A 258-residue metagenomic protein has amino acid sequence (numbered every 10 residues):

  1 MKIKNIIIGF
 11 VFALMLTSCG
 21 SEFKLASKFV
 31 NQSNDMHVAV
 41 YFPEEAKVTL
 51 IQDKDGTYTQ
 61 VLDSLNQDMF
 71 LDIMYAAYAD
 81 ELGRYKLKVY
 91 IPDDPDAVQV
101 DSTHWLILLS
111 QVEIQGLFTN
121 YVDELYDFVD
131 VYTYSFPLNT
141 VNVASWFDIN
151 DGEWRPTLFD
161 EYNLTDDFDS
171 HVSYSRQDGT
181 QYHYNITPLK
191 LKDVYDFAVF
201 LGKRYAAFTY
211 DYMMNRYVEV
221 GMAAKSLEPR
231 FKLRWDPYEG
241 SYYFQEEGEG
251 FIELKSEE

Functional and structural regions predicted by a protein language model:
M1-S21: Sec-dependent bacterial lipoprotein signal peptides
C19-Y85, M214-E258: A structural "domain/chain start" motif
A26-K28, D94-A97, V131-Y132: Catalytic micro-motifs at enzyme active sites that drive phosphoryl/nucleotidyl and oxygen chemistry
S33-V38, S102-H104, R176-T180: A general structural motif
H37, K88-Y90, E113, S135: Ser/Thr- (and often Asn-) enriched beta-sheet segments in non-cytosolic proteins
T57-Q67, D148-V220: Short secondary-structure boundary motifs at beta->alpha junctions and helix caps
R84-V100: Short beta-strand->alpha-helix linker/helix-N-cap micro-motif that forms a surface specificity/interaction loop
V100-D167, E249-E258: Surface-exposed short loop/turn segments
